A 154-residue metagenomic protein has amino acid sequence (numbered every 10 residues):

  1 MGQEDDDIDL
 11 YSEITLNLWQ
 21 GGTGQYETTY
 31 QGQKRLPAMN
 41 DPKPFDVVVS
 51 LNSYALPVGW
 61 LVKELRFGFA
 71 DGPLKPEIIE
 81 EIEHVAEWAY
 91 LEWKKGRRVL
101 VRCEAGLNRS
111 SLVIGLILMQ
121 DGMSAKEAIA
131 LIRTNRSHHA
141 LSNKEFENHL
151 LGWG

Functional and structural regions predicted by a protein language model:
Q3-R98, L116-L151: Cysteine-based protein phosphatase catalytic domain of the PTP/DSP
G106: Conserved G/P- and acidic residue-centered "switch" motifs that form tight phosphate/ATP-binding loops in soluble
L112-V113: Hydrophobic positions on the alpha1 helix immediately C-terminal to the Walker A/P-loop
